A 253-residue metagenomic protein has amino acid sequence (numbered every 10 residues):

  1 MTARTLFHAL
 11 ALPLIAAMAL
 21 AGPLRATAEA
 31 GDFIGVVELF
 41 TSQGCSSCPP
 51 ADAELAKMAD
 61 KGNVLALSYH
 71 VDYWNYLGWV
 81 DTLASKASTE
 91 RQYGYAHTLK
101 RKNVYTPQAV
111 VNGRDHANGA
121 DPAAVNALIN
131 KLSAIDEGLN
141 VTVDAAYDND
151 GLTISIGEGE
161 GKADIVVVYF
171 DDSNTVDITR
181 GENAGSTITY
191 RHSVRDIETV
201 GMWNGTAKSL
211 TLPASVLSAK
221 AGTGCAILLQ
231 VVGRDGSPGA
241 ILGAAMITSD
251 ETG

Functional and structural regions predicted by a protein language model:
M1-L6: N-terminal secretory signal peptides that target proteins for export/translocation
A9-A21: Bacterial N-terminal signal peptides
L10, T27-A30, G35-E38, V64 (+4 more regions): Homeobox/homeodomain signature
L24-N103: Active-site-proximal cofactor/substrate-binding loop regions of enzyme domains
T82-Y105, D115-G253: Short, conserved sequence motifs used for protein processing/export or organelle targeting and for catalysis
A109: Ligand-binding face of N-terminal immunoglobulin V-set domains in extracellular IgSF glycoproteins
